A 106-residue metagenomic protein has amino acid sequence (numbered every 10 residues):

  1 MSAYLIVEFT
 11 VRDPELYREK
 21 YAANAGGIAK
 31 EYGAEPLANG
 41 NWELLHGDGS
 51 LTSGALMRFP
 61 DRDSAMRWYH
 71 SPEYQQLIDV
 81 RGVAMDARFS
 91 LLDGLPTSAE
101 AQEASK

Functional and structural regions predicted by a protein language model:
M1-S53, P60-H70, D93-K106: Short S/T/G/P-rich N-terminal loop/turn motif that feeds into the first structured element of a domain
Q75-S90: C-terminal structural segments of small proteins and small subunits
